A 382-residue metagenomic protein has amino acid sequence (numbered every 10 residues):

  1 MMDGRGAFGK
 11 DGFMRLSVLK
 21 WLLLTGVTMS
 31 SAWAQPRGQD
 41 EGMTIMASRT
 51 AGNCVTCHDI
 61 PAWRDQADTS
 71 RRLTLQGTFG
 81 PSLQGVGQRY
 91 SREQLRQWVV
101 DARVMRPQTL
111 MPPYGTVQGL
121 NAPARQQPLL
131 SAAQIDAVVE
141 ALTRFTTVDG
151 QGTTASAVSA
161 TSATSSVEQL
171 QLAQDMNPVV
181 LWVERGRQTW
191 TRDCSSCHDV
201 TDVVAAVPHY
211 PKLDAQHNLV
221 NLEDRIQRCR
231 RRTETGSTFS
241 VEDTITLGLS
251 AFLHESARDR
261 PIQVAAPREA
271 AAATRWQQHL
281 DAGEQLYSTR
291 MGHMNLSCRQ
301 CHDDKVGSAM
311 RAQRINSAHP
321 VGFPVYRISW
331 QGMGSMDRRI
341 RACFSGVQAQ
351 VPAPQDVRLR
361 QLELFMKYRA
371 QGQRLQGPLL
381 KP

Functional and structural regions predicted by a protein language model:
G12-L22: Bacterial N-terminal signal peptides that target proteins for export
K20-S30: Bacterial N-terminal signal peptides
S30-T50, G150-T191, R258-M291, V351 (+1 more regions): Electrostatic cytochrome c docking/interface patches
R37-Q39, M43-S82, R89, Q97 (+8 more regions): Periplasmic/extracellular electron-transfer cofactor-ligation site, primarily the c-type cytochrome heme-c attachment
S91, L95, W182-R185, T189-W190 (+6 more regions): Short, structured motif recognition centered on aromatic/hydrophobic residues
E93-W98, V104-P107, T116-S156, G236-Q263 (+1 more regions): C-terminal capping alpha-helices of c-type cytochrome domains
E168, R187-T189, V204-V264, E284-Y287 (+2 more regions): Hydrophobic, ordered structural segments
D193, E223-R232, S237-T238, S297-D303 (+5 more regions): A structural feature that tracks compact, well-ordered secondary-structure segments with a strong bias toward
